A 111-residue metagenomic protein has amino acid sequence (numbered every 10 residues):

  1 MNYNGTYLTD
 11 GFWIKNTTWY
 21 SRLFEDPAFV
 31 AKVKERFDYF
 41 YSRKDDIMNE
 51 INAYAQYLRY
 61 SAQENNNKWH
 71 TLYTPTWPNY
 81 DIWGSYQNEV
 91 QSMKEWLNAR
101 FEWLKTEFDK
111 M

Functional and structural regions predicted by a protein language model:
M1-M111: Middle-to-C-terminal accessory/interaction subdomains
